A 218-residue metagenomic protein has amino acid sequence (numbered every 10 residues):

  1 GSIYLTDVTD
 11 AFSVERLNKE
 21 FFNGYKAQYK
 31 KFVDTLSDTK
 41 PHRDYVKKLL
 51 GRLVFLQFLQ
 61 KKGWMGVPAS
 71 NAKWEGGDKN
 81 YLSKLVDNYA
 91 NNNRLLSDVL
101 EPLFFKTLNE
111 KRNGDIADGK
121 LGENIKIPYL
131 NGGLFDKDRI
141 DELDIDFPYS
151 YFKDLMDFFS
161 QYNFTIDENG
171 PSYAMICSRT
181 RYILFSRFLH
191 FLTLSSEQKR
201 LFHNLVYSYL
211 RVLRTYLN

Functional and structural regions predicted by a protein language model:
G1-N218: Preference for the N-terminal adenyl/adenosyl cofactor-binding alpha/beta module
